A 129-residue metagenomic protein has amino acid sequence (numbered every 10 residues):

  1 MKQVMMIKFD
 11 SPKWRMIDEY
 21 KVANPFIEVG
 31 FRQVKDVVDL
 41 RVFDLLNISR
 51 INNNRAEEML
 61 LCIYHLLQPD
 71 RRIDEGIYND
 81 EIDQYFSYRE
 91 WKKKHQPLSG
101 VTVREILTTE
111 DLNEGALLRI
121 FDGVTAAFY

Functional and structural regions predicted by a protein language model:
M1-Y129: Compact, charge-rich alpha-helical regulatory domains located at protein termini
